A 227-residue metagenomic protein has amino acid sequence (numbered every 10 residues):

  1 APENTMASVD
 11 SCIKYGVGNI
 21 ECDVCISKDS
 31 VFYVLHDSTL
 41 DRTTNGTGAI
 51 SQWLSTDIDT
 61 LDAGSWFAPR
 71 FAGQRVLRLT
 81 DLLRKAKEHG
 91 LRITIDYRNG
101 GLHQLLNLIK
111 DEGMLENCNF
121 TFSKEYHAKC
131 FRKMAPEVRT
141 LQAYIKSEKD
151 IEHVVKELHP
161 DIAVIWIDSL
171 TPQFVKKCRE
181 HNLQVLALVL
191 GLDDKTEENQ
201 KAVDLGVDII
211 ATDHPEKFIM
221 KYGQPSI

Functional and structural regions predicted by a protein language model:
A1-I227: Phosphate-group recognition and catalysis centered on beta-loop-alpha active-site segments
